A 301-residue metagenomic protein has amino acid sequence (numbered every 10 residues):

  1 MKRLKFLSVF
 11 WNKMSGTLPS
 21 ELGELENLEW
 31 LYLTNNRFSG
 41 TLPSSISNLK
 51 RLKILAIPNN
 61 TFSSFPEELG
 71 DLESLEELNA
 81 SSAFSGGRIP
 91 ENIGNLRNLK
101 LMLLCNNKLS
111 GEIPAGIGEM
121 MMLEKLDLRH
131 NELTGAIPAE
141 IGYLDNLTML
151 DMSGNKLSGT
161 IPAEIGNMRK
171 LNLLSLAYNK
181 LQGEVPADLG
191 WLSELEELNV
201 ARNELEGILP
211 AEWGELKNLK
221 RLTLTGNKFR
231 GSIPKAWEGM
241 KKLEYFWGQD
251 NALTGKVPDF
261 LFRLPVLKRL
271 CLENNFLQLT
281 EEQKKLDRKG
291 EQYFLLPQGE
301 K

Functional and structural regions predicted by a protein language model:
M1-L4, G23-L28, N48-L52, G70-L75 (+10 more regions): Leucine-rich repeat
L4-V9, L28-L33, L52-I57, L75-A80 (+9 more regions): Conserved hydrophobic beta-strand positions in leucine-rich repeat
L18-S20, L42-S44, F65-E67, I89-E91 (+8 more regions): The feature encodes a structural signal of leucine-rich repeats
N60-S64, S82, Q278-K284: Leucine-rich repeat
E124-D127, E132, A136, Y143-K241: Eukaryotic tandem repeat interaction scaffolds
E244-K301: Leucine-rich solenoid repeat scaffolds
